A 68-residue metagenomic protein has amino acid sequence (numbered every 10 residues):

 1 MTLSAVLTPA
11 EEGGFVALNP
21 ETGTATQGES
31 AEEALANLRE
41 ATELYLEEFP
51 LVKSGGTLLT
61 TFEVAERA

Functional and structural regions predicted by a protein language model:
M1-S4, E32, A36-A68: Short, charged, surface-exposed hinge/linker loops at domain edges that act as mobile lids or interdomain connectors
V6-E21: Short aromatic-glycine-(Arg/Gly/Cys) micro-motifs in beta-strand/loop hairpins
T22-A31: A short, exposed loop/beta-hairpin motif centered on an aromatic-Gly-Thr core
